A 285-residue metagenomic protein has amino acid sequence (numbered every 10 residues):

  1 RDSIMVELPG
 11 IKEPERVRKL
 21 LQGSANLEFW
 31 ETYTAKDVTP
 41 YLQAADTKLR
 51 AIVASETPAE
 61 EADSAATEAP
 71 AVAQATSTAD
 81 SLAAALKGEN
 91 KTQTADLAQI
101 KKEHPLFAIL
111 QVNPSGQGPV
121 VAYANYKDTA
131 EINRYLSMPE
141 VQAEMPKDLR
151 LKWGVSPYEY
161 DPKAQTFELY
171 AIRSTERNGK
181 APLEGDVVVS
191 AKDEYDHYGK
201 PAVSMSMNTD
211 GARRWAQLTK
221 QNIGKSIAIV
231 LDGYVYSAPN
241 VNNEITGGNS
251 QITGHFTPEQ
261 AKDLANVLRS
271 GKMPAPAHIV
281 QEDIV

Functional and structural regions predicted by a protein language model:
R1-D232, Y236-N240: Non-transmembrane, solvent-exposed regions of membrane trafficking/translocation machinery
L231-D232, P239, T246-D283: Extended, hydrophilic extramembrane loops/domains of integral membrane proteins
